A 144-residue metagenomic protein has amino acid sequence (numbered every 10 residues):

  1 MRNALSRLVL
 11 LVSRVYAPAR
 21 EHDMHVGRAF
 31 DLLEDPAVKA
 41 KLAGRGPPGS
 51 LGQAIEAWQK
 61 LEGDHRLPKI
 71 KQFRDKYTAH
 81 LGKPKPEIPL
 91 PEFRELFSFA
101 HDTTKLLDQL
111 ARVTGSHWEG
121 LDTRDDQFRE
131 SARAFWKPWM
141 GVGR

Functional and structural regions predicted by a protein language model:
M1-R66, L90-R144: Amphipathic alpha-helical interface segments
W58-E87: Histidine-centered, metal-coordinating catalytic motifs and their short helical/loop contexts
